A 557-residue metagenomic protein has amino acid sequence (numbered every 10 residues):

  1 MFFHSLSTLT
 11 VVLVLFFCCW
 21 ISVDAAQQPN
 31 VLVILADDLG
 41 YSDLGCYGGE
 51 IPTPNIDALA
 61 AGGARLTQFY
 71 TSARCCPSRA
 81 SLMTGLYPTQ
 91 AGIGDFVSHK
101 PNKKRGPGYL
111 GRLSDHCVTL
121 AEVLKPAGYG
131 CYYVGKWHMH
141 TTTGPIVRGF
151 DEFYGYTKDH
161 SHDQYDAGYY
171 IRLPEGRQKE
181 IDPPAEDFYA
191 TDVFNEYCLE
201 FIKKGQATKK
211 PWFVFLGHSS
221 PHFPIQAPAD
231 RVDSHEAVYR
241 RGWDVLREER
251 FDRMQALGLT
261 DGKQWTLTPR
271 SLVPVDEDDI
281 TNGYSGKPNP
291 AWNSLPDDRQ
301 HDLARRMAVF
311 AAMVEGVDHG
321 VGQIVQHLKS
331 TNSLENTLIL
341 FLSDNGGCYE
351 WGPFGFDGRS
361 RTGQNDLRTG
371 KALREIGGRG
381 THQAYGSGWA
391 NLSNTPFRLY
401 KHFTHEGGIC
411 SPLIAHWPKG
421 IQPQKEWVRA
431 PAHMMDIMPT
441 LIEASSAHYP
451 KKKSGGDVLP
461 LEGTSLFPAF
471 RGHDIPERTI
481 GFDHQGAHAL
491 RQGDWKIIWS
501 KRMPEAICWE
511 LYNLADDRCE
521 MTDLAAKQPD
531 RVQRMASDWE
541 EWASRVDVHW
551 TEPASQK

Functional and structural regions predicted by a protein language model:
M1-T8: Positively charged n-region of N-terminal signal peptides that target proteins for export
F2, V23-E510, R518-S544, V548-Q556: Formylglycine-dependent sulfatase
T8-W20: Bacterial N-terminal signal peptides
N513: Glycine-rich, acidic loop regions that bind phosphate or pyrophosphate groups
